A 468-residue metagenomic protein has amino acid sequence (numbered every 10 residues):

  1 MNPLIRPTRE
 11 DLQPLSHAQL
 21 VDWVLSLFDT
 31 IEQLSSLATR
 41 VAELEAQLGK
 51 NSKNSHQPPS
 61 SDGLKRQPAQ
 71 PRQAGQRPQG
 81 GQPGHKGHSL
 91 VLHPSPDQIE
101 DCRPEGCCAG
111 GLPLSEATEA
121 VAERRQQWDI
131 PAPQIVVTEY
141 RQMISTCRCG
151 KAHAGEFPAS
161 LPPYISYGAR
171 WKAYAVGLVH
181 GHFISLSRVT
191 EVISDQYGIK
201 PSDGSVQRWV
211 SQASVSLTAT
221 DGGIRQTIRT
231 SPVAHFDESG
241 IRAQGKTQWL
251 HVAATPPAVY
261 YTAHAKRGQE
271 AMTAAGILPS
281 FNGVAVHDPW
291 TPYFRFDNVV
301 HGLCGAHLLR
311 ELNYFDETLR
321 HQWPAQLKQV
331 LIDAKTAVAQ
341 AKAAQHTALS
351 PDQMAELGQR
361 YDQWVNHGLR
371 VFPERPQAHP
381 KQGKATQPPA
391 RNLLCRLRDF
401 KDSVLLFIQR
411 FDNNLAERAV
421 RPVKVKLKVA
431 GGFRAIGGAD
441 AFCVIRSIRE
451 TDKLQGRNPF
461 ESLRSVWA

Functional and structural regions predicted by a protein language model:
M1-S166, F236: Short, flexible loop/hinge motifs at secondary-structure junctions
P104, Y140-T146, K151-A468: Catalytic center-proximal scaffold of phosphoryl-transfer enzymes
